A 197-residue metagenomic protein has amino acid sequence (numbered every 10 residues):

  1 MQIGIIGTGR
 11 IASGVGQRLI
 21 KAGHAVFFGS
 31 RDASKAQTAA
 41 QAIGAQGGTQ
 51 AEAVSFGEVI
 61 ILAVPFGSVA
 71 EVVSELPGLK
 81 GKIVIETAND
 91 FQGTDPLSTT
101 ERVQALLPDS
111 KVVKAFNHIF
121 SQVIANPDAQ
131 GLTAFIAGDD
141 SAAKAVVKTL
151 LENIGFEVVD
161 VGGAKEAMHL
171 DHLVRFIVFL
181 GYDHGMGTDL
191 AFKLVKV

Functional and structural regions predicted by a protein language model:
M1-I43: NAD(P)+-binding Rossmann beta1-loop-alpha1 motif at the extreme N-terminus of oxidoreductases
G14, R18, L106, L150: Rossmann-fold NAD(P)-dependent oxidoreductase module
Q37, F56, G81, D109-A115 (+1 more regions): A glycine-biased structural micro-motif
G44-I83, T87-D90: Rossmann-like NAD(P)-binding element
G47, K111-N117, V159-G163: General beta-strand structural signal in soluble alpha/beta enzymes
A88-D128: Rossmann-fold NAD(P)-binding glycine/threonine-rich loop
V123, T133-V197: Active-site-lining helix/loop region of Rossmann-like oxidoreductase modules
